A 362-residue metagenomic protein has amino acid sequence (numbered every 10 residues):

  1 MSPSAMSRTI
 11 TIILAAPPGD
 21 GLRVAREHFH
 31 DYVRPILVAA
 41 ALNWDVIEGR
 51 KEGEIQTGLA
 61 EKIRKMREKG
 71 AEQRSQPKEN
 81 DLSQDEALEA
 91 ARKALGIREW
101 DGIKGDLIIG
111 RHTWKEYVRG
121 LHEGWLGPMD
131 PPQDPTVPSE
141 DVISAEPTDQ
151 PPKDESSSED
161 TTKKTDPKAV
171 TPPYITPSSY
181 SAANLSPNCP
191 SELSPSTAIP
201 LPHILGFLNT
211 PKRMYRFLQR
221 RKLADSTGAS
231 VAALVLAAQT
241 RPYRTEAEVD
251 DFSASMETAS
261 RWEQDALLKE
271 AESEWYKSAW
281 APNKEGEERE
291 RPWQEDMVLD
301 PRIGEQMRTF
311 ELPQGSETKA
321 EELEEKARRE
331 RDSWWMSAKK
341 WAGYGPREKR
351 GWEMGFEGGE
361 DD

Functional and structural regions predicted by a protein language model:
S2-P167, T171-P177: Intrinsically disordered, low-complexity juxtamembrane tails/stalks of eukaryotic membrane proteins
D106, H112-D362: Long, compositionally biased low-complexity segments
